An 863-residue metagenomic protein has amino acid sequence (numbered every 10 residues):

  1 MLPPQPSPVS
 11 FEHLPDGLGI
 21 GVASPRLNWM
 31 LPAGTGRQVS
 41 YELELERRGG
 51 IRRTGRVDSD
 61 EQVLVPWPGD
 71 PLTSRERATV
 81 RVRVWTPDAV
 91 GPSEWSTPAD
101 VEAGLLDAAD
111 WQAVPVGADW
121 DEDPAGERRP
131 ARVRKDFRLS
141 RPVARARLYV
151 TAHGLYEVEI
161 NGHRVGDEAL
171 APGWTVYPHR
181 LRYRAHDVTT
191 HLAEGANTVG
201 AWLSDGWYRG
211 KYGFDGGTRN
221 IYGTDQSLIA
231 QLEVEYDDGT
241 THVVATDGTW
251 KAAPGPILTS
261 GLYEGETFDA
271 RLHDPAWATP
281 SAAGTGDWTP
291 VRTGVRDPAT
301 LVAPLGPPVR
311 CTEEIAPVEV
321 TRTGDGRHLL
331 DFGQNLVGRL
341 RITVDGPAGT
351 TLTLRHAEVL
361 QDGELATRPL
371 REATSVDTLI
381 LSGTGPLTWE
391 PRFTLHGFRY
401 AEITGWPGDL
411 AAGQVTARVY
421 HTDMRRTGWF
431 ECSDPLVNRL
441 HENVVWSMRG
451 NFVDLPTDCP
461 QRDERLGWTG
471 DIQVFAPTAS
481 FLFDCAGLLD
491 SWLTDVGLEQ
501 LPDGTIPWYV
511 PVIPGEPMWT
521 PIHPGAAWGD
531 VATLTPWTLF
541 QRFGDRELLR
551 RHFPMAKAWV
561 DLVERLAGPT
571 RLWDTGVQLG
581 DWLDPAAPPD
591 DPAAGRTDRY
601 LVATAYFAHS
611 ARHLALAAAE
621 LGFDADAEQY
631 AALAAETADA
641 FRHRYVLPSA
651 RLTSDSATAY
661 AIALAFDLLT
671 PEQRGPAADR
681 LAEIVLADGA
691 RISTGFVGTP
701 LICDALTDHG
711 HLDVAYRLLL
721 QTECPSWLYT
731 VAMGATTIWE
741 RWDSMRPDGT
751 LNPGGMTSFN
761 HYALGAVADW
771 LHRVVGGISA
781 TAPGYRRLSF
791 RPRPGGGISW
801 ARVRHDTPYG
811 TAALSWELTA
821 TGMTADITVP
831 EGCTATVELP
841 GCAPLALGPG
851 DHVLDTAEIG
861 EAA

Functional and structural regions predicted by a protein language model:
L2-R462, G470-D471, G487-D490, P507-V512 (+5 more regions): Extracellular/oxidizing-compartment recognition motifs
V22, G36, E94, P130 (+22 more regions): Active-site-proximal structural scaffolding
A146-V150, I160-N161, R339-E358, E390-T394 (+7 more regions): Alpha-helical support elements that line or immediately flank enzyme active sites and cofactor-binding pockets
L155, D247-T249, A253-P254, L410-N443 (+10 more regions): Active-site acid/base region of carbohydrate-active enzymes
V199, L203, F268-D269, D463-T469 (+9 more regions): C-terminal capping/lid segments that line or modulate ligand- or cofactor-binding pockets
T218-E233, T240-A278, A282, V302-E313 (+1 more regions): Non-catalytic C-terminal accessory modules of carbohydrate-active enzymes
T241, H328, I506, R651-L652 (+3 more regions): Hydrophobic residues embedded in beta-strands of well-ordered beta-sheets
